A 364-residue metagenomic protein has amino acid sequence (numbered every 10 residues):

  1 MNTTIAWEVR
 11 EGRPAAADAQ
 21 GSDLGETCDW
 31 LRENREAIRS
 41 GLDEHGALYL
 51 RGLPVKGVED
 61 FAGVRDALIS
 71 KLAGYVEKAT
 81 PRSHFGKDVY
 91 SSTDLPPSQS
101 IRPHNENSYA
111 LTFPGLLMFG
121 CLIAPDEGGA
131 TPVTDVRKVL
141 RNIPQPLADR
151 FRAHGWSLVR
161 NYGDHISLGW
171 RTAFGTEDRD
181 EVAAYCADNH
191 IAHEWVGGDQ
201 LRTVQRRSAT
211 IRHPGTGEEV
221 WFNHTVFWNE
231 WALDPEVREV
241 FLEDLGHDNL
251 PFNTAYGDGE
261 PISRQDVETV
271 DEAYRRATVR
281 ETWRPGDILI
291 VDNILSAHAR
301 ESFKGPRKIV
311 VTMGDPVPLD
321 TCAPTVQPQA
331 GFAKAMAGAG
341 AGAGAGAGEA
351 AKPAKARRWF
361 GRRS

Functional and structural regions predicted by a protein language model:
M1-D29, D43, P97-P103, T112-V291 (+2 more regions): Active-site environment of non-heme Fe oxygenases that use a 2-His-1-carboxylate facial triad
R35-P54: TRNA-binding/sensing appendages of the translation machinery
A37-I38, R102-A110: Catalytic micro-motifs at enzyme active sites that drive phosphoryl/nucleotidyl and oxygen chemistry
G46, M336, G344: Short Gly/Ser/Thr- and charged-rich N-terminal loops/segments that act as flexible capping/hinge elements
A47-L48, K71-E77, D126-P132: Short secondary-structure capping/junction motifs at helix and strand boundaries
V55-S70: Glycine-rich loop at the start of a catalytic domain that most often binds anionic cofactors/ligands
A73-N105: A gly/proline- and charged-residue-enriched helix-loop-helix capping module
A339, A343-S364: Long, low-complexity, intrinsically disordered segments
